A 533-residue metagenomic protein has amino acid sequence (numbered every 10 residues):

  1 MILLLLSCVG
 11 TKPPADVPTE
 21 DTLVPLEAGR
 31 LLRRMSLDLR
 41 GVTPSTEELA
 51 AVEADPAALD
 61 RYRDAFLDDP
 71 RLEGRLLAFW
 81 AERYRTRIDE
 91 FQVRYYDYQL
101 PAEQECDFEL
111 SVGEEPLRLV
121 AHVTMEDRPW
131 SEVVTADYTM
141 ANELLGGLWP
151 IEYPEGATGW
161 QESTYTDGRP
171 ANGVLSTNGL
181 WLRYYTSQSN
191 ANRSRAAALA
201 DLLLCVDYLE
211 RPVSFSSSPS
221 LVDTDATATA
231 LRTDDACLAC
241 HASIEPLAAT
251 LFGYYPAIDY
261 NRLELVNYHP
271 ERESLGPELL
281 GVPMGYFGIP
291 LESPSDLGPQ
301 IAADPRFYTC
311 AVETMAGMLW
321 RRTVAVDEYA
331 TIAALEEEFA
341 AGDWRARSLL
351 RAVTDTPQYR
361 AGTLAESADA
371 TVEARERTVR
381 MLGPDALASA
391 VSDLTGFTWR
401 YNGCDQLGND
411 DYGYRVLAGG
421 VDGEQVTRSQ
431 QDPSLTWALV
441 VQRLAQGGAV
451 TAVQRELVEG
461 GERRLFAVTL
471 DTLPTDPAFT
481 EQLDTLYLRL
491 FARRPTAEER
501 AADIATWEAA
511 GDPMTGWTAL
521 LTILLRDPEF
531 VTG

Functional and structural regions predicted by a protein language model:
L5-S7: C-terminal motif of bacterial Sec signal peptides marking the signal peptidase cleavage site
V9-T11: Bacterial signal peptide processing site
T19-A54, A65-F66: N-terminal mature-domain "stem" immediately C-terminal to a signal peptide or N-terminal signal-anchor/transmembrane
P25-L32, S36, L67-G281, Y286-I289 (+1 more regions): His/Asp/Glu-rich metal/cofactor-coordinating catalytic motifs and the adjacent surface-exposed loops that frame enzyme
L319-T323: Axial heme c-ligation environment in periplasmic c-type cytochrome domains
